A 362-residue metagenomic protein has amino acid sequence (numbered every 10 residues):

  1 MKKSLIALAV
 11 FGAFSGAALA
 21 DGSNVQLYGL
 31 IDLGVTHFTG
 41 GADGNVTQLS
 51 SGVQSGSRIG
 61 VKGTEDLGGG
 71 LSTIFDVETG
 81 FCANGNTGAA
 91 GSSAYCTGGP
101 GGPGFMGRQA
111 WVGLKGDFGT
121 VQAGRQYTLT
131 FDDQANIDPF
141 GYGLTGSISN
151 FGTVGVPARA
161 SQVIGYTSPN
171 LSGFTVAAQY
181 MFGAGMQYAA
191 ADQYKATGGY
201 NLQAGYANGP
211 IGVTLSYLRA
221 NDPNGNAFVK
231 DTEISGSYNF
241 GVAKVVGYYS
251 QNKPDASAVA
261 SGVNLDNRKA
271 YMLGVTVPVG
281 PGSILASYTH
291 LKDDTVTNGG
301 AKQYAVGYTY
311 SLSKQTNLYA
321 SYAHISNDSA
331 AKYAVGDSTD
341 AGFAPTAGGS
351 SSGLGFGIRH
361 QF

Functional and structural regions predicted by a protein language model:
M1-D21: Gram-negative bacterial Sec-dependent N-terminal signal peptides
S4, T47-S57, F105-R108, A158-Q162 (+5 more regions): Residues that define the transmembrane beta-barrel architecture of outer-membrane proteins
A9, G60-K62, W111-G113, G165-T167 (+5 more regions): Outer-membrane beta-barrel architecture
D21-F38, V46-G183, A196, G205-G209: Outer membrane beta-barrel
V25-L33, G69, T73-V77, V121 (+9 more regions): Transmembrane beta-strands of outer-membrane beta-barrel proteins
V35-D43, F81-T87, L129-D133, A184-Y188 (+7 more regions): Gram-negative outer-membrane beta-barrel proteins
L171, G348-F362: Outer-membrane beta-barrel "beta-signal"
K195, G199-Y310, Y322-H324: Detector for outer-membrane/organellar transmembrane beta-barrel domains, recognizing the amphipathic beta-strand
